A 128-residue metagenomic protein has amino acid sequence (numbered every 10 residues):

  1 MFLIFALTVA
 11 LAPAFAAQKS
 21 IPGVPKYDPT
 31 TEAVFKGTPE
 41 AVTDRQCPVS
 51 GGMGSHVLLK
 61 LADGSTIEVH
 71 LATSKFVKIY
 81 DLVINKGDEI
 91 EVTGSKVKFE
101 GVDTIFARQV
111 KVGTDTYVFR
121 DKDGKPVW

Functional and structural regions predicted by a protein language model:
M1-A12: Bacterial N-terminal signal peptides
A17-V34: Short boundary/loop segments of OB/S1/cold-shock single-stranded nucleic-acid-binding domains
T31-G51: Structural detector for short beta-strands of small beta-barrel domains
F35-P39, G87-S95: OB-fold and OB-like beta-barrel modules that bind single-stranded nucleic acids
E40-D44, V69-Y80: N-terminal post-signal-peptidase region of extra-cytosolic proteins
P48-L71: OB-fold (S1/OB) nucleic-acid-binding surfaces
F76-V92: Short nucleic-acid-contacting surface segments enriched for D/E, G, S/T with interspersed K/R
V97-G124: OB-fold/S1-family single-stranded nucleic acid-binding modules
